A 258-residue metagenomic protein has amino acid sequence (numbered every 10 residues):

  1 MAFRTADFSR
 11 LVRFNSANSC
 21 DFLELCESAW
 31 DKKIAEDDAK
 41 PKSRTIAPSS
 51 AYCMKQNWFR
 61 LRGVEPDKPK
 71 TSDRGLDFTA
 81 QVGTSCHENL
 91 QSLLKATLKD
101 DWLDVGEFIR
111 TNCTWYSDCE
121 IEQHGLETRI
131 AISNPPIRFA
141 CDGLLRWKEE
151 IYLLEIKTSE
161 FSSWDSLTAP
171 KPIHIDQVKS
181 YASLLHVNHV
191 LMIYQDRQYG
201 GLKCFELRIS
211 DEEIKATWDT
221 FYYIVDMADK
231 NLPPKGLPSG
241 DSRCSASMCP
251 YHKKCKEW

Functional and structural regions predicted by a protein language model:
M1-L153: Metal-dependent nuclease catalytic cores that hydrolyze phosphodiester bonds in DNA/RNA, characterized by
R4, R10-R13, S166-K171, L184-W258: Metal-dependent nuclease catalytic regions and adjoining charged, substrate-binding loops involved in nucleic-acid end
G63-V64, K157-F161, Q195-Y199: Short connector loops/turns at beta-strand edges and beta->alpha or beta->beta junctions
K95, K99, S159, V187-V190: Alpha-helix capping at helix-to-loop junctions
P135-P136, P170-I175: Short, glycine/acidic-rich beta->alpha junctions
I156-P170: Short beta-strand-loop-alpha-helix junction that forms the active-site gateway of nucleic-acid-processing nucleases
V178: Generic structural marker for isolated residues within well-ordered, non-membrane alpha-helices of soluble domains
